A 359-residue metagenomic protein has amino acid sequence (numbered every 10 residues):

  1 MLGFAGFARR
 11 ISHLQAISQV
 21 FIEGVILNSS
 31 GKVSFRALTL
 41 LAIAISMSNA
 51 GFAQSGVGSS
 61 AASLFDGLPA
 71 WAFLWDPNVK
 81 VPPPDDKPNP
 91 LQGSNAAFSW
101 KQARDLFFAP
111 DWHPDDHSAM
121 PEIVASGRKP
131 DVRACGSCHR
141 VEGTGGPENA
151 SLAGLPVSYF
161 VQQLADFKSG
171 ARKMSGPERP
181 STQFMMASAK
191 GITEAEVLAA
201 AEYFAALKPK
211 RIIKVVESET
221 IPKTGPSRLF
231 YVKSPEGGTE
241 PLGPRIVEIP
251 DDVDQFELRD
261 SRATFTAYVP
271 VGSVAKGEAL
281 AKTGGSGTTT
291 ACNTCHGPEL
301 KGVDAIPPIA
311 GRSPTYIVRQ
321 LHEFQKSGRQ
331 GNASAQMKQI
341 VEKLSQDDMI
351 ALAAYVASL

Functional and structural regions predicted by a protein language model:
N28-T39: Bacterial N-terminal signal peptides that target proteins for export
L38-S48: Bacterial N-terminal signal peptides
N49-A53: Sec/Tat signal peptide C-region and signal peptidase I cleavage site
Q54-R133, R172-A291, K326-L359: Flexible coil segments in periplasmic/lumen-exposed cytochrome c-class electron-transfer proteins
S137, T294: Short, cysteine/histidine-rich loop/knuckle motifs that typically chelate Zn2+
V141, P298: Cys/His-rich metal-chelating microdomains
A153-T182, A310-Y316, K326-S334: Extended intrinsically disordered, low-complexity coil regions enriched in Ser, Thr, Gly, Ala and often Pro
